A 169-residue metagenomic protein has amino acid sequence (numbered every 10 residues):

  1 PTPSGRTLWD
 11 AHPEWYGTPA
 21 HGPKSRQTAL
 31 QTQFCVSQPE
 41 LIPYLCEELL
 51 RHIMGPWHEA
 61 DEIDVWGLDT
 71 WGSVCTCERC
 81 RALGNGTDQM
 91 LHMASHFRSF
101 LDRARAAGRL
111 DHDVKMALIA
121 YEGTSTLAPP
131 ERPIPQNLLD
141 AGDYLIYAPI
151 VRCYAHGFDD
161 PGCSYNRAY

Functional and structural regions predicted by a protein language model:
P1-P43, E47-Y169: Catalytic-core regions of glycoside hydrolase
